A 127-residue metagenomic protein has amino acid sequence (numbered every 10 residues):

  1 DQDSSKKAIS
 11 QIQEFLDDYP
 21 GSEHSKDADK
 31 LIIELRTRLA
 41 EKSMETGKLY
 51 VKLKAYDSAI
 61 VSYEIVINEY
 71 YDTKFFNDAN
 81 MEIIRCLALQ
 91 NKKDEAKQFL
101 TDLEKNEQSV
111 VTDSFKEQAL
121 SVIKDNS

Functional and structural regions predicted by a protein language model:
D1-S127: Acidic, polar-rich low-complexity tracts and alpha-helical solenoid repeat scaffolds
